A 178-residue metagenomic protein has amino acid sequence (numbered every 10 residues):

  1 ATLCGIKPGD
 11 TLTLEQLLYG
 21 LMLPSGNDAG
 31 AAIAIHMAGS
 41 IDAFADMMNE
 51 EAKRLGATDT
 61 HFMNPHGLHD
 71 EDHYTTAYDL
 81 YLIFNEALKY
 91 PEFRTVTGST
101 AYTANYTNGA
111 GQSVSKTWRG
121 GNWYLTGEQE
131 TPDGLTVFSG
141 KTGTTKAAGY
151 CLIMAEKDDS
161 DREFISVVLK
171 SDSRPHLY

Functional and structural regions predicted by a protein language model:
A1-Y78, A87-P91: Active-site-adjacent loops and short helices of periplasmic peptidoglycan-processing enzymes
A57-T58, H69-Y178: Domain-terminus/edge residues, biased toward the C-terminal soluble/receptor-binding domains of extracytoplasmic
